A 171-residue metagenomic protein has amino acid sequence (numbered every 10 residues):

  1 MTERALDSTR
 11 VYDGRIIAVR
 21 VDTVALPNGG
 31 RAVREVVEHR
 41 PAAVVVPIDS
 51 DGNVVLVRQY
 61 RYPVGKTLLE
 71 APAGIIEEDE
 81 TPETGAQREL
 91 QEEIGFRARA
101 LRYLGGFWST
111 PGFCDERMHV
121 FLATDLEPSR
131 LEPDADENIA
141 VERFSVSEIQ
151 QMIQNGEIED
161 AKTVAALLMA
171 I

Functional and structural regions predicted by a protein language model:
T2, R34-H39, A43-R88, A135: Conserved Nudix-box catalytic region and its N-terminal flanking loop in Nudix hydrolases and closely related
R4-D7: Loop-helix junctions at membrane interfaces
T9-V44, S50: Acidic, metal-coordinating catalytic segment for phosphate/diphosphate chemistry, firing primarily on the Nudix
V21, E35-V36, Q59, W108 (+1 more regions): Short clusters of small/polar residues that mark proteolytic maturation junctions
P27-N28, D49-D51, Y60, A123-P128 (+2 more regions): Short loop segments at secondary-structure junctions
A32, P41-V44, I75-A161: Unchanged
L167: C-terminal boundary of histidine-terminating zinc-finger modules
